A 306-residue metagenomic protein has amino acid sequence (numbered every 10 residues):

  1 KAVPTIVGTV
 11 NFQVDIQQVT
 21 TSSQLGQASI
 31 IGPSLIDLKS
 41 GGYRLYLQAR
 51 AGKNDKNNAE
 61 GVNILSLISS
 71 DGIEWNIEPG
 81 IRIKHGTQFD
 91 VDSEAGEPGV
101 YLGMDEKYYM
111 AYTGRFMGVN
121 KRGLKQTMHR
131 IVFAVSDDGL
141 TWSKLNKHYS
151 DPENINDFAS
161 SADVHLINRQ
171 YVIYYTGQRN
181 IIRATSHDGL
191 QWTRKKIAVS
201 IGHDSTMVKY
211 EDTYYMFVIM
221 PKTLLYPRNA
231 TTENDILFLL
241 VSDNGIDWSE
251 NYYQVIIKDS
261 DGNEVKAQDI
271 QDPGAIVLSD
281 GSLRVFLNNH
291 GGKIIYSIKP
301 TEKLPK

Functional and structural regions predicted by a protein language model:
K1-K306: Carbohydrate-active catalytic/glycan-binding domains of CAZyme proteins, especially the secreted or lumenal ectodomains
